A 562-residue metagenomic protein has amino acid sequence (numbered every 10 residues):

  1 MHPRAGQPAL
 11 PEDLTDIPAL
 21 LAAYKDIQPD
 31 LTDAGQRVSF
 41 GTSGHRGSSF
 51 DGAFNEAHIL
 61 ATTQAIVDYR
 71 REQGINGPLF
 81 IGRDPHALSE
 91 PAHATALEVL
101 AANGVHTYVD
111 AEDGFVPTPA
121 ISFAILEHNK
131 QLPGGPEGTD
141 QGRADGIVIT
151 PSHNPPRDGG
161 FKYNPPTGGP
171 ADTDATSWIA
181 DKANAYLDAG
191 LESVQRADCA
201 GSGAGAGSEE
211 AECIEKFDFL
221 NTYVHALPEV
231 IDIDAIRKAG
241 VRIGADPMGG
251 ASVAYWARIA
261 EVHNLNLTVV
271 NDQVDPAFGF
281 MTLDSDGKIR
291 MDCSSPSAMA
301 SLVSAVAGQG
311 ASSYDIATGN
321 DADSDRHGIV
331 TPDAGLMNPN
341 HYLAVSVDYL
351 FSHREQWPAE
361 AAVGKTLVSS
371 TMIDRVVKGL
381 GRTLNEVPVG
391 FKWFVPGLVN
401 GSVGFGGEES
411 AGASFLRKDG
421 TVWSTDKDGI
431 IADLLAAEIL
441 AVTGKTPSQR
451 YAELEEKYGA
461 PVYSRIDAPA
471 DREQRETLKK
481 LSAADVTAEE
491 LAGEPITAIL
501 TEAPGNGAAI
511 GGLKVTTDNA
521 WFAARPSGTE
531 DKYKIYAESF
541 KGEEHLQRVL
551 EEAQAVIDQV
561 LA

Functional and structural regions predicted by a protein language model:
M1-A102, E127, E209-I243, A251 (+1 more regions): An N-terminal, well-structured beta->alpha segment
H2-L14, G74-G169, D374: Ferredoxin-reductase
P11-E12, A19, A23-D26, T107-F123 (+3 more regions): Phosphate-binding chemistry for phosphorylated carbohydrates and sugar-nucleotides
T32-T42, Q195-G201, V270-A277, G528-T529: Flexible hinge/switch segments at interdomain interfaces of large molecular machines
R37-F40, S49-R70, A251, V262-D272 (+10 more regions): Non-catalytic terminal/interface segments that mediate subunit docking, oligomerization, and allosteric communication
G82, G146-S152, G319-A322, G406 (+1 more regions): Short beta-strand segments
K445-A562: Catalytic-core signal marking the mid-to-C-terminal active-site face
